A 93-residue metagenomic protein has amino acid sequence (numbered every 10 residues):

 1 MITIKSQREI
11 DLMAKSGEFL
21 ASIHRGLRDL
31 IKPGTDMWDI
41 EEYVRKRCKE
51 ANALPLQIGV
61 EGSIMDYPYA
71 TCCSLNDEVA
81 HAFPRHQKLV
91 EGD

Functional and structural regions predicted by a protein language model:
M1-D93: Active-site neighborhoods and metal-handling regions in enzymes and metal-associated proteins
